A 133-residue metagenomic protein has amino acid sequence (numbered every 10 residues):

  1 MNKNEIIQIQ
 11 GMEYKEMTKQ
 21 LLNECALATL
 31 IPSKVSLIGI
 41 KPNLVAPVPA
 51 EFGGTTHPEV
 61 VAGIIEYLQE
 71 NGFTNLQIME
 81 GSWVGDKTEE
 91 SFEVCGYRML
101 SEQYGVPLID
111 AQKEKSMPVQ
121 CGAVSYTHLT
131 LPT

Functional and structural regions predicted by a protein language model:
M1-L131: N-terminal and secondary-structure boundary signal
